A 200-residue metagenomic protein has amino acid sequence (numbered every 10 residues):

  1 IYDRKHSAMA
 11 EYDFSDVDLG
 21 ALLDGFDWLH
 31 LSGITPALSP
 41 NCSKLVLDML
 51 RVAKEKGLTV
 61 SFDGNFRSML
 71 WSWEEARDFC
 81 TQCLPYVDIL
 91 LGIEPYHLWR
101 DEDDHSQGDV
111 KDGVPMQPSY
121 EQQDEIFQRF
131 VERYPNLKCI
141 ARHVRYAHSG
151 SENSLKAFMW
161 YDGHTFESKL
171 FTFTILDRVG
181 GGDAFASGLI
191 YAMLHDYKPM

Functional and structural regions predicted by a protein language model:
I1-P36, V60: Conserved N-terminal subdomain of the carbohydrate kinase-like
K5, I34, N65-M69, P95 (+1 more regions): Active-site beta-loop-alpha junctions enriched in small/polar residues
A8-A10, A37-L38, R67-W71, A147-G150: Short, small-residue-enriched loops and turns at beta-alpha junctions that line or gate enzyme active sites
K44-G57, F79-Y86: Catalytic-core regions built around general acid/base machinery
V52-T59, Y134-K138: A short helix->loop->beta-strand "cap" motif at the edges of active sites that frequently abuts
V60-F62, L90: Hydrophobic faces of well-ordered beta-strands that scaffold small-molecule active sites in alpha/beta enzyme cores
L70-G163: Conserved phosphate/ATP/ADP-binding segment of small-molecule kinases
K169-M200: Conserved post-catalytic alpha-helical subdomain immediately downstream of the catalytic base and nucleotide-binding
